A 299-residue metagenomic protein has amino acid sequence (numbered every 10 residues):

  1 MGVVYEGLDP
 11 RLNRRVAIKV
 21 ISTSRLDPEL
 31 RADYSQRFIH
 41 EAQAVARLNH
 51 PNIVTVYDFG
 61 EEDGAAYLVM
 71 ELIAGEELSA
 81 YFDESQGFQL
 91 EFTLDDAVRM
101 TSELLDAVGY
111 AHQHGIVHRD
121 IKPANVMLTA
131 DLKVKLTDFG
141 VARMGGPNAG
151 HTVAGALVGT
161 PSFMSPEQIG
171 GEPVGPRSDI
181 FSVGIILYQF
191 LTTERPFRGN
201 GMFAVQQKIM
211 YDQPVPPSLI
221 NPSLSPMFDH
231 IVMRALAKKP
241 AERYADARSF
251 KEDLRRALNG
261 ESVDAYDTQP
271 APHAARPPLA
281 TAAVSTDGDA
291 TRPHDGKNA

Functional and structural regions predicted by a protein language model:
M1-Q213: Conserved ATP-binding/catalytic core of the eukaryotic-like protein kinase fold, especially serine/threonine kinases
S223-L236: Conserved C-terminal C-lobe helix
K239-P240: Short helix/strand-capping hinge loops at secondary-structure junctions that flank key functional elements
R243: Conserved HRD-motif arginine in the catalytic loop of eukaryotic-like protein kinases
N259-A299: Low-complexity, Pro/Ser/Thr/Gly/Ala-rich intrinsically disordered linkers and tails that serve as
